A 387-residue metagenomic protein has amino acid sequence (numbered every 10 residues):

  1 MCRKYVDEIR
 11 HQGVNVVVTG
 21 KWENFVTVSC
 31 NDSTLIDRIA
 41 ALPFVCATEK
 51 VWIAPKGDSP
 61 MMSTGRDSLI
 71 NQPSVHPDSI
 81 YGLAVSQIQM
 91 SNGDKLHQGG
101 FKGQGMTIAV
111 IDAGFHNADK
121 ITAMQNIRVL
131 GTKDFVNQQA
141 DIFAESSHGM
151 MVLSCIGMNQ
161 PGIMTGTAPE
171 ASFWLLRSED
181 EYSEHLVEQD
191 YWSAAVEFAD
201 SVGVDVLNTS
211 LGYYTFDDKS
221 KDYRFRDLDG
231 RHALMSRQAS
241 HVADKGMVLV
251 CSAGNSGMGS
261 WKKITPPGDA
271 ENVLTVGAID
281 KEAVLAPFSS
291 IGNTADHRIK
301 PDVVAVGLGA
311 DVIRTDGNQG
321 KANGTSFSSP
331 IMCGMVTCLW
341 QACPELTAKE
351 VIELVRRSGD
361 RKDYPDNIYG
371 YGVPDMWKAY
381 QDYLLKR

Functional and structural regions predicted by a protein language model:
Y5-I88, D94-H97, E271: Autoinhibitory propeptides
V16-K21, T165-T167, P365-D366: Short beta-strand
C30-N31, V51, V110-G114, C155-N159 (+9 more regions): Active-site-proximal beta-strand/loop segments in catalytic clefts of secreted hydrolases
D58-T64, A118-M124, H185, K219-S220 (+2 more regions): Short, solvent-exposed loop/turn and secondary-structure capping segments
V85, V202, V206-N208, Q341-R387: C-terminal subdomain of the subtilisin-like protease fold in secreted/lumenal serine endopeptidases
D94-K133, Q138-E188, V202-D205, D218 (+5 more regions): Subtilisin-like serine protease catalytic core
H97, N159, L175-D269, A295-R298 (+2 more regions): Substrate-binding/access-modulating region of protease and related hydrolase catalytic domains
D112, A123, T265-Q341, E345 (+2 more regions): Extracellular S/T/G-rich loop segment that most often corresponds to the catalytic His/Ser-adjacent loop
